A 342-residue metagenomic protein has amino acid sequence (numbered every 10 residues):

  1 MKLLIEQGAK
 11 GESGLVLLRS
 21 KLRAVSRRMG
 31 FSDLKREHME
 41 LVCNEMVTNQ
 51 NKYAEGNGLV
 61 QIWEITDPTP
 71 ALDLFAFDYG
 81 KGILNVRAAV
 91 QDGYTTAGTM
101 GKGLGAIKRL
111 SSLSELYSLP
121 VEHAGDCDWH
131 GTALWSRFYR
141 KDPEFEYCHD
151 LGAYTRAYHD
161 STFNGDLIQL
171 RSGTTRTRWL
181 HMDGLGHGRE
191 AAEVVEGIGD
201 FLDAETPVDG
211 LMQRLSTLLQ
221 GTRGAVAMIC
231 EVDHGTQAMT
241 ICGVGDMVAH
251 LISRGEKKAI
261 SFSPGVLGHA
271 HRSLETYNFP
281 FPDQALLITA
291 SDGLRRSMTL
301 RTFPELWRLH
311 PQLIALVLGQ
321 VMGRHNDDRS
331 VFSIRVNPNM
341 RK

Functional and structural regions predicted by a protein language model:
M1-L3, V47-E144, S172-W179, R189 (+3 more regions): Conserved beta-strand-loop-beta-strand hairpin that lines the nucleotide-binding pocket of ATP/GTP-utilizing enzymes
M1-L41, F145-R171, L300-R301: Bergerat-fold GHKL ATPase/HATPase_c domain
G8-A9, Q213-R223, M228, P282-K342: C-terminal catalytic subdomain
G82, G184-A191, G293-T299: Short acidic, Gly/Ser-rich segments with clustered Asp/Glu that frequently serve as metal-coordination loops in enzyme
R137-L185, E190-E193, G197, A270-R272 (+1 more regions): N-terminal entry segment of metal-dependent catalytic domains or homologous docking segments
S161-T174, G224, A259-T299: Acidic loop->beta-strand submotif enriched in PP2C/PPM serine/threonine phosphatases
E190-E256, L274, I334-V336: Catalytic core of PPM/PP2C metal-dependent serine/threonine phosphatase domains
